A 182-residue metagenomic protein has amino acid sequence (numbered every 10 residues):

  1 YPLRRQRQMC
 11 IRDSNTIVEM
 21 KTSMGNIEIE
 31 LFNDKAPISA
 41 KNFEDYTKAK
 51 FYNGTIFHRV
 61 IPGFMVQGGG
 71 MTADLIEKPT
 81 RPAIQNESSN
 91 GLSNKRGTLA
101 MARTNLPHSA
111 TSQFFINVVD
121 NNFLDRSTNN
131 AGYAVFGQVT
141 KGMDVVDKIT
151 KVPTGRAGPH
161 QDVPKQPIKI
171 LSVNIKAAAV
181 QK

Functional and structural regions predicted by a protein language model:
Y1-I11: Single conserved hydrophobic/aromatic residue that forms the stacking wall/gate of nucleotide- or nucleobase-binding
Q8, S89, T104: Short, flexible, glycine/charge-rich loop motifs used to bind or transfer phosphoryl groups or to couple energy/partner
R12-T16: A short, compositionally biased
V18-I56, G63, S93-K182: Cyclophilin-type peptidyl-prolyl cis-trans isomerase
I56-A73: Acidic helix-start/capping segments at beta-turn-to-alpha-helix junctions
A73-A100: Glycine-rich portal/gate segments that line the openings of hydrophobic small-molecule binding cavities
